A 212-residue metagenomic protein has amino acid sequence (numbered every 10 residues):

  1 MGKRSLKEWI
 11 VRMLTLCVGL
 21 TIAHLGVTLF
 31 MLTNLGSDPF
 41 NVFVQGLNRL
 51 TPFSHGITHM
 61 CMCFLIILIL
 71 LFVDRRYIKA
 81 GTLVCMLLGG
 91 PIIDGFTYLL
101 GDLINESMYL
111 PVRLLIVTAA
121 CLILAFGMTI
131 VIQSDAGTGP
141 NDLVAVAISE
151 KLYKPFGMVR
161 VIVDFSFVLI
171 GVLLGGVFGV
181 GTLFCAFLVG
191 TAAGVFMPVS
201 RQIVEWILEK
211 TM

Functional and structural regions predicted by a protein language model:
M1-M212: Core subunits and conserved enzymes of cellular information-processing and envelope-translocation systems across
